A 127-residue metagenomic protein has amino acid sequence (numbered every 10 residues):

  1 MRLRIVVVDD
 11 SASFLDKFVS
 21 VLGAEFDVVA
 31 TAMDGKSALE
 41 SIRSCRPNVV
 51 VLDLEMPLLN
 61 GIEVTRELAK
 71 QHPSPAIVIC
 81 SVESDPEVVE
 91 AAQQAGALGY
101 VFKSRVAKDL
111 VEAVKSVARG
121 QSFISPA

Functional and structural regions predicted by a protein language model:
V8-D9, A32, V50: Conserved sequence signature across two-component system core domains
A12-A30: Two-component/phosphorelay signaling modules centered on CheY-like receiver
D34-S37, N60-V64: Acidic catalytic/metal-coordinating carboxylates
C45-V51: Active-site beta3 strand of CheY-like receiver
M56: Receiver (REC) domain active-site loop signature in two-component systems and cognate sites in sensor histidine kinases
E87, R105-A118, S122, P126-A127: C-terminal output helix
